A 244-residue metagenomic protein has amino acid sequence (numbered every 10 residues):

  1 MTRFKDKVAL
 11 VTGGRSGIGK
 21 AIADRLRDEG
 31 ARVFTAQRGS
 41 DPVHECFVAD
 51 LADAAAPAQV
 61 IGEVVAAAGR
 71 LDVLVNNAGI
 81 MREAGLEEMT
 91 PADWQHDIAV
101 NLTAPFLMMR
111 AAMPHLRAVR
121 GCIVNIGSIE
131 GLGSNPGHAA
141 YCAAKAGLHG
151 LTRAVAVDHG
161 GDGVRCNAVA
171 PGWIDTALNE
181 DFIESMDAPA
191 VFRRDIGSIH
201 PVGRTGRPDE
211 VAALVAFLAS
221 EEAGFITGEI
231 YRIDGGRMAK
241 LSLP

Functional and structural regions predicted by a protein language model:
V8, R15-S16: Conserved glycine-rich cofactor-binding loop
G85-L86, D93-Q95, I196: Substrate-binding pocket helix/loop in short-chain dehydrogenase/reductase
E87, G133-A139, G161-D162, G203 (+2 more regions): Active-site loop immediately N-terminal to the catalytic Tyr-X3-Lys motif of short-chain dehydrogenase/reductase
M109, A144, T152: Active-site helix of classical SDR
P114, V157-G161, G224: Alpha-helical segment proximal to the catalytic Tyr-Lys
S128: Residue(s) in the substrate-gating loop at a strand-loop-helix junction that position the organic substrate next
G133, A216, T227-P244: Short C-terminal tail/terminal secondary-structure segment of NAD(P)H-dependent dehydrogenase/reductase domains
